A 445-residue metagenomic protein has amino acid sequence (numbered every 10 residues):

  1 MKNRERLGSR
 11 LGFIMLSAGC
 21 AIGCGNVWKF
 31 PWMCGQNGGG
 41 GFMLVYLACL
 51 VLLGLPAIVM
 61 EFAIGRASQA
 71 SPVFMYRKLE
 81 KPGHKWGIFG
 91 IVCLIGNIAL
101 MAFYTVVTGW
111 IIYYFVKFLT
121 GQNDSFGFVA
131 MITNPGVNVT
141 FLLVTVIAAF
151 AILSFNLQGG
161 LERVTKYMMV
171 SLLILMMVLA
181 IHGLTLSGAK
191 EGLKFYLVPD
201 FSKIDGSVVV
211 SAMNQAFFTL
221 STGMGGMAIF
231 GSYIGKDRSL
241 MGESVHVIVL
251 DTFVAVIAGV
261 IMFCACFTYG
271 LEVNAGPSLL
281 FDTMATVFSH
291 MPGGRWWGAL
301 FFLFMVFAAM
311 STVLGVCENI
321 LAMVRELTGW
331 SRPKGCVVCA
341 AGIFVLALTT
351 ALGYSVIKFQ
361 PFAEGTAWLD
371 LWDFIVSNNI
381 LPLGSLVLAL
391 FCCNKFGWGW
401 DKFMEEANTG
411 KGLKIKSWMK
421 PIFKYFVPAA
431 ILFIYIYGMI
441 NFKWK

Functional and structural regions predicted by a protein language model:
M1-K29, A57-F62, R66-L79, G83-I88 (+2 more regions): Membrane-interface "cap" regions at the ends of multi-pass membrane proteins
K2-N3, L7, E162, K166-M310 (+1 more regions): Membrane-embedded translocation segments of transport machinery
N3-E5, W32-N37, A67-V92, T105-G160 (+5 more regions): Inter-helical loop and helix-membrane interface segments of multi-pass membrane transporters/permeases
G8, M15-G25, N97-T105, N134-F155 (+4 more regions): Hydrophobic, membrane-embedded alpha-helices of multi-pass small-molecule transporters
M33-N37, K85-N97, V144-M168, I229-D237 (+2 more regions): Membrane-water interface regions at transmembrane-helix termini and the short interhelical loops of multi-pass membrane
M101-N123, L173-L197, C264-T268, L346-S355 (+2 more regions): Hydrophobic alpha-helical segments and their helix-loop junctions in multi-pass secondary transporters
T108-T133, I234-D237, G242, H246-V254 (+5 more regions): Helix-loop-helix connectors at the membrane interface of multi-pass transporters/channels
P361-F362, A367-L390, G412-K445: A generic transmembrane alpha-helix motif of multi-pass inner-membrane proteins
